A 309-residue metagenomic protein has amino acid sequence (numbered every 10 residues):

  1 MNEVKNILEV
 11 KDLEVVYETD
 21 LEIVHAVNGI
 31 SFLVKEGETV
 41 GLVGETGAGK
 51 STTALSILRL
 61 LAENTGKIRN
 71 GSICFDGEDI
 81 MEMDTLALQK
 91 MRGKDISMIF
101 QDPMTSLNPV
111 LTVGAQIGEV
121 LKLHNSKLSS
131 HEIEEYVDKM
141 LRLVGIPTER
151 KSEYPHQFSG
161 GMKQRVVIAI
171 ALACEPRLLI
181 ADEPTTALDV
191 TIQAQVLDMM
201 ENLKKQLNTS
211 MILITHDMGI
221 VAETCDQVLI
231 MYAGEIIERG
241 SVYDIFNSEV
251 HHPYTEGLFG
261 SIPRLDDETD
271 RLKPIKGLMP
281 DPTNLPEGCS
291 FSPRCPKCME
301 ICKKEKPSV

Functional and structural regions predicted by a protein language model:
M1-V250, F259: ABC transporter nucleotide-binding domains
V4-N6, K151, S241-V309: Short catalytic/signature loops enriched in Gly
